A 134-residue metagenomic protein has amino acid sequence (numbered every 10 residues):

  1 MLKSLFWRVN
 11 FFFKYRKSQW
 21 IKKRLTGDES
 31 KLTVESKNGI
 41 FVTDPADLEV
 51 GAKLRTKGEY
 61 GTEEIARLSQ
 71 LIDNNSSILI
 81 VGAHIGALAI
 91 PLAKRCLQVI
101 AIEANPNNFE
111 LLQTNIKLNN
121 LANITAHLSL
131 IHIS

Functional and structural regions predicted by a protein language model:
M1-N115, N119: S-adenosyl-L-methionine
A122-L128: Conserved SAM-binding strand-loop segment of SAM-dependent methyltransferases
I131-I133: Conserved small/polar residues in nucleotide/adenosyl-binding loops
